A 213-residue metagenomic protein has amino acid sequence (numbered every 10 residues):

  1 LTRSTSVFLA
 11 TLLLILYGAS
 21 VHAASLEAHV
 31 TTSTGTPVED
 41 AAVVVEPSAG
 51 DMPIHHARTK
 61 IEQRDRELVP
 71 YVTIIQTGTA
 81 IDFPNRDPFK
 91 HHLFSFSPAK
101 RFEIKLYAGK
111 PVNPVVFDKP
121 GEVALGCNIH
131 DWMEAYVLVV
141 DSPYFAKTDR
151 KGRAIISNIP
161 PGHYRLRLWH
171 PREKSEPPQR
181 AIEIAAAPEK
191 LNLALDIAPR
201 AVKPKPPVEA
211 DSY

Functional and structural regions predicted by a protein language model:
L1-T5: Positively charged n-region of N-terminal signal peptides that target proteins for export
S6-V7, A28: Generic early N-terminus positional signal peaking at residue ~5-7
V7-S20: Bacterial N-terminal signal peptides
H22-Y213: Extracytoplasmic copper-binding redox domains, predominantly the cupredoxin/blue-copper superfamily
